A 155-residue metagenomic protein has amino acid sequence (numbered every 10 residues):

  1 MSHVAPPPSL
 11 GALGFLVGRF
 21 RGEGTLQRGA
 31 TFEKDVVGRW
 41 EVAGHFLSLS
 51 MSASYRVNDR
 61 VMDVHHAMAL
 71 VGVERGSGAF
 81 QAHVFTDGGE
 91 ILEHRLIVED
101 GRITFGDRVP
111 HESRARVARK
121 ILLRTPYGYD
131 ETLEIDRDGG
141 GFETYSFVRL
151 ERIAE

Functional and structural regions predicted by a protein language model:
M1-E155: Hydrophobic small-molecule pocket/channel-lining residues, especially in calycin-type beta-barrels
